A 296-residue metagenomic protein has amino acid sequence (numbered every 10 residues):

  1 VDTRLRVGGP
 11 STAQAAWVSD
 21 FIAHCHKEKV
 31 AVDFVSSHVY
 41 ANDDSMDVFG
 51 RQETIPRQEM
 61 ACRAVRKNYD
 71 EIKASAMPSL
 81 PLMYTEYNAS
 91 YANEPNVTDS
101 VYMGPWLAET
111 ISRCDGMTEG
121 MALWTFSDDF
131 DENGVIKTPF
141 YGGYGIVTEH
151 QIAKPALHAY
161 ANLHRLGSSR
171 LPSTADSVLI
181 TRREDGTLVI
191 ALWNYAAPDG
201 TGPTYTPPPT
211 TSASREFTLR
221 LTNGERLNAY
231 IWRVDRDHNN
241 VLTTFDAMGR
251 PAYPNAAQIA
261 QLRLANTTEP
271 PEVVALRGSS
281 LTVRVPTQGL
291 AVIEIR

Functional and structural regions predicted by a protein language model:
V1-E119, P139: Noncatalytic carbohydrate-binding groove/subsite architecture in carbohydrate-active enzymes
T3, M77, H158-N162, Y253: Extracytoplasmic low-complexity repetitive segments enriched in small/polar residues
A15, Y40-D43, S90, D129-D131 (+2 more regions): Surface-exposed, flexible loop/turn segments at secondary-structure boundaries
L80, L171, A213-L221, P270-S279 (+1 more regions): Generic detection of short hydrophobic beta-strand segments and adjacent strand-loop junctions
Y84-T206: Aromatic/acidic polysaccharide-binding cleft in carbohydrate-active enzymes
E94-S100, W106-L107, I111-E132, R183-G186 (+1 more regions): Substrate-binding clefts and catalytic carboxylate motifs of secreted carbohydrate-active enzymes
D176-A247, T287-E294: Carbohydrate-binding surface patches
A252-R296: C-terminal beta-strand-rich structural cap/linker in extracellular carbohydrate-active enzymes
